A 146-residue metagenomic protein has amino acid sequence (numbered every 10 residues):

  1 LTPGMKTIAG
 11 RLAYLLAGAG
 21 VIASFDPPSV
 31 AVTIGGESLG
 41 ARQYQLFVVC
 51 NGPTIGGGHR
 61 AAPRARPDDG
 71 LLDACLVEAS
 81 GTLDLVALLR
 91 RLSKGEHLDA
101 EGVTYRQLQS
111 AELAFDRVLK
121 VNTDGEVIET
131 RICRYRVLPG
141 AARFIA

Functional and structural regions predicted by a protein language model:
L1-A146: Long C-terminal subdomains/extensions of small-metabolite kinases
